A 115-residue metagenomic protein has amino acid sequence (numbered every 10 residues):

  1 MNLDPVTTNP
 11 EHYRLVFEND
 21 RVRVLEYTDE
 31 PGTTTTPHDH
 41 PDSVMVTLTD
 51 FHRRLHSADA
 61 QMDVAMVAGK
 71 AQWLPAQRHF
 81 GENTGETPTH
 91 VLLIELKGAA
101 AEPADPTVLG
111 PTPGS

Functional and structural regions predicted by a protein language model:
M1-E11, A99-S115: Basic/polar N-terminal segments that are highly enriched at the extreme N-terminus, encompassing both cleavable
N2-T36: N-terminal first-folded block
V16, Y27, T34-D39, H56 (+2 more regions): Short histidine-centered beta-strand/loop micro-motifs that create catalytic or ligand/metal-coordination sites
F17-D20, A58-Q77: Short acidic-glycine-tyrosine-enriched beta hairpin
G32-T35, K70-E82: Histidine-centered metal-chelating micro-motifs
D39-R54: Short, conserved beta-strand element in jelly-roll/cupin
D50, A76-A99: Ligand-binding loop in jelly-roll beta-barrel domains
